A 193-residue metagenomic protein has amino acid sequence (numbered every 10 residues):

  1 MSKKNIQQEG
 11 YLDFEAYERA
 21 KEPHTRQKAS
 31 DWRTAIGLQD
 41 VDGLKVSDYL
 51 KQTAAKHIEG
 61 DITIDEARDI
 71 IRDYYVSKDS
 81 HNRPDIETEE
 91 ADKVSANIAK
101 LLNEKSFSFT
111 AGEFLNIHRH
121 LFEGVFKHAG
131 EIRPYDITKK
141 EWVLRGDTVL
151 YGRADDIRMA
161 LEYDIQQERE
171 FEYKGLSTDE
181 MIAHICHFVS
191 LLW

Functional and structural regions predicted by a protein language model:
M1-W193: FIC/Doc superfamily catalytic core
